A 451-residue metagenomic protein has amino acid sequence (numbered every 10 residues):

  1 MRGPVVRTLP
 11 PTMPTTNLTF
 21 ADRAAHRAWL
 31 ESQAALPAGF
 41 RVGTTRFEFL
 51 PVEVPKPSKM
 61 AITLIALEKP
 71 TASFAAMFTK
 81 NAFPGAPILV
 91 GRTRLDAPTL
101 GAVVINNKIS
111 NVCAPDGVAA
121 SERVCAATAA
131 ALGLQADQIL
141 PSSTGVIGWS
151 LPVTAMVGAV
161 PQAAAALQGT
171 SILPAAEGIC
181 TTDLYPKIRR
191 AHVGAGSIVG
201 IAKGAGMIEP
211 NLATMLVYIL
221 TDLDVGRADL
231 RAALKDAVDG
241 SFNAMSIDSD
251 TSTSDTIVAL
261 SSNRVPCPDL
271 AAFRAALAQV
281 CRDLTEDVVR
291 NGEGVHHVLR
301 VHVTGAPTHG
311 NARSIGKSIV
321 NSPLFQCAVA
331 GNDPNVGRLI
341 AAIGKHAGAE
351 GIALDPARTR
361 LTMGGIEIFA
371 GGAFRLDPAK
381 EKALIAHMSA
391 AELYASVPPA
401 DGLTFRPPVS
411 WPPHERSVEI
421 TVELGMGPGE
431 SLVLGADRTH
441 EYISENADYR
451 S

Functional and structural regions predicted by a protein language model:
M1-T12: N-terminal amphipathic/basic-hydrophobic helices that include classical n-h-c signal peptides and signal-anchor
P14-A119, R123, A129-S451: A structural signal for small-residue-enriched, beta-sheet-centric alpha/beta enzyme cores and oligomeric scaffold folds
